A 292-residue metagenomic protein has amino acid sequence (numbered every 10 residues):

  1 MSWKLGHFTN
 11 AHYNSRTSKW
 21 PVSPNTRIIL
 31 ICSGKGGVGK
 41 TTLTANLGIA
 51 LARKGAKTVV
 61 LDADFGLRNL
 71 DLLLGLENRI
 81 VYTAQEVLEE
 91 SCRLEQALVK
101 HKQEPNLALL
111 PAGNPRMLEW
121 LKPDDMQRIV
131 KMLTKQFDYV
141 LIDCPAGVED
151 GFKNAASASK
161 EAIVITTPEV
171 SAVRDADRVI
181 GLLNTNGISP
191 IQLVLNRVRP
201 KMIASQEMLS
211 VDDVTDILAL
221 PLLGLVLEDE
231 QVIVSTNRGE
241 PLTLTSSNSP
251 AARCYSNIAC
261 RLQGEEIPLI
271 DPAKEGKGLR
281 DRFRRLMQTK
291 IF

Functional and structural regions predicted by a protein language model:
S2-P21, T185-F292: C-terminal lobe/tail of nucleotide-utilizing enzymes
N10-N14, L88-C92, K122-D124, D143-A146: Short gly/ser/thr-rich secondary-structure transition/capping motifs
I28-R93, Y139: Walker A/P-loop NTP-binding active-site region of P-loop NTPases, recognizing the glycine-rich GxxxxGKT/S
S33, D62, P111-N114, C144 (+1 more regions): Flexible glycine-/small-residue-rich
I49-R53, S157, G181, G264: Short, well-ordered alpha-helices that flank and scaffold nucleotide-derived cofactor binding pockets
A63-K135, I233-L242: P-loop/Walker-type NTP enzyme "switch/lid" segment
D124-R128, M132-K135, Y139-V234: Conserved catalytic-core segment of NTP-binding enzymes
